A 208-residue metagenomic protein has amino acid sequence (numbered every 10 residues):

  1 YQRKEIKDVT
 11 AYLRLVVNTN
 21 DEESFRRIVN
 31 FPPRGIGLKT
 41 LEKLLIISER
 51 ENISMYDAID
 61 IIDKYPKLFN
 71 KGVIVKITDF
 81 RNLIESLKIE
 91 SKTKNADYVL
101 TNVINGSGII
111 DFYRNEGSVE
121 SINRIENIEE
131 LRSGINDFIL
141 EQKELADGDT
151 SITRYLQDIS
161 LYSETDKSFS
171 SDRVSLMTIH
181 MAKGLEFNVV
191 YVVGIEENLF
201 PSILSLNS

Functional and structural regions predicted by a protein language model:
Y1-R3: Conserved helicase motor
T10-S208: Conserved helicase C-terminal RecA-like lobe
